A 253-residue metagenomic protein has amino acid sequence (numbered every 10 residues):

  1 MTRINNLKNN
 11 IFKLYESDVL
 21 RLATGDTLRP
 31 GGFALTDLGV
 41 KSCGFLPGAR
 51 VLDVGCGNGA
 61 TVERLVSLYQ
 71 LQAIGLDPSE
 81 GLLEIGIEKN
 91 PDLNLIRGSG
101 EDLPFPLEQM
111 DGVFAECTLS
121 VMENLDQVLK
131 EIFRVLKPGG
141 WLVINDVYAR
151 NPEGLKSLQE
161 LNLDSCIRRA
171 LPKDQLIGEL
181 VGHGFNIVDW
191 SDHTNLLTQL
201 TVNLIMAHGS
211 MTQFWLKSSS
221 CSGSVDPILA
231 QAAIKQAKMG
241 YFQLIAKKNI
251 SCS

Functional and structural regions predicted by a protein language model:
V19, A23, V147-I167: Short, glycine-/aromatic-enriched active-site segment of Class I SAM-dependent methyltransferases
R29-P47: Conserved alpha-helix/loop element of class I SAM-dependent methyltransferases that forms part of the SAM/SAH-binding
L52-V54, N58-D102: Class I SAM-dependent methyltransferase SAM/SAH-binding core
E101-G112: A short acidic, Gly/Pro-enriched loop at the edge of an enzyme's catalytic core that lines a small-molecule cofactor
G112-N124: A short SAM/SAH-binding and catalytic strip from SAM-dependent methyltransferases
D126-W141: A short glycine-rich, Lys/Arg-flanked "PGG" loop and its adjoining helix->strand segment in the class I
R169-G184: Short alpha-helix
D189-S253: Conserved Class I S-adenosyl-L-methionine
